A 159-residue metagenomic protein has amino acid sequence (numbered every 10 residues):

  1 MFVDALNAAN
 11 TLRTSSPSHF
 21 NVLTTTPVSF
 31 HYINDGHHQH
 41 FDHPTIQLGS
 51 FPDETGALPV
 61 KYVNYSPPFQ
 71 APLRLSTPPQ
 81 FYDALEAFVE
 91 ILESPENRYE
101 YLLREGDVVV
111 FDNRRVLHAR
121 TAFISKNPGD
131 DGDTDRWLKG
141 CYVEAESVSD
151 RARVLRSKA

Functional and structural regions predicted by a protein language model:
M1-E105, V110, R114-A159: Active-site environment of non-heme Fe oxygenases that use a 2-His-1-carboxylate facial triad
